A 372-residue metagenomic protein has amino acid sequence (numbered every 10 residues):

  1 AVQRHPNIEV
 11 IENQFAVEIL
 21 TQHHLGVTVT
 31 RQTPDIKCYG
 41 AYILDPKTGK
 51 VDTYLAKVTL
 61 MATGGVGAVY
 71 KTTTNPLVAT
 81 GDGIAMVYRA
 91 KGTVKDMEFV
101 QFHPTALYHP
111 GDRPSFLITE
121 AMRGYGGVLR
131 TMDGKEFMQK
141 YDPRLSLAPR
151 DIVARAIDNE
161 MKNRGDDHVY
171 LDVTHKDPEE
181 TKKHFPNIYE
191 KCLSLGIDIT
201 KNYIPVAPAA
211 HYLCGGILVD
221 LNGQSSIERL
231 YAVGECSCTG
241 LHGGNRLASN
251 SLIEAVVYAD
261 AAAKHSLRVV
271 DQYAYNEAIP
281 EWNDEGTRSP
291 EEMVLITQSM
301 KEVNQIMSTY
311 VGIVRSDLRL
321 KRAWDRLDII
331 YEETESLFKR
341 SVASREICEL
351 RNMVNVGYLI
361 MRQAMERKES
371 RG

Functional and structural regions predicted by a protein language model:
A1-D45, D52-L55: Feature captures the FAD/FMN-dependent oxidoreductase FAD-binding
H5-E9, N13, M97, H168 (+4 more regions): Flexible, glycine/charged-enriched surface loops at secondary-structure junctions
Y54-T63: Short hydrophobic core segments
T63-T73: Flavin (primarily FAD) binding-site architecture
N75-Y88, V94: Thiamine diphosphate
M86, G92-I204, V256, H265-D271: An anion/pyrophosphate-binding glycine-rich loop and adjacent beta-alpha core in soluble alpha-beta enzymes
R130-S146, I157-E160, Y212-C214, L218-A232 (+1 more regions): Glycine- and aromatic-enriched mobile tails/lids
P186-Y231: FAD/FMN-dependent oxidoreductases across multiple families
